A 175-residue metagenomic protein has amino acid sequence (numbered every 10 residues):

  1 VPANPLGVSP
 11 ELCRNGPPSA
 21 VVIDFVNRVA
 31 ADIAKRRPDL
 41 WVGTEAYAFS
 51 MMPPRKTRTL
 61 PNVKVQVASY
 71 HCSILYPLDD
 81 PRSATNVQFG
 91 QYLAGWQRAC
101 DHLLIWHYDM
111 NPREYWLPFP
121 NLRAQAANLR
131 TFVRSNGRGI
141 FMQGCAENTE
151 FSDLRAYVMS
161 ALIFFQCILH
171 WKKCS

Functional and structural regions predicted by a protein language model:
V1-W171: Catalytic-core regions of glycoside hydrolase
